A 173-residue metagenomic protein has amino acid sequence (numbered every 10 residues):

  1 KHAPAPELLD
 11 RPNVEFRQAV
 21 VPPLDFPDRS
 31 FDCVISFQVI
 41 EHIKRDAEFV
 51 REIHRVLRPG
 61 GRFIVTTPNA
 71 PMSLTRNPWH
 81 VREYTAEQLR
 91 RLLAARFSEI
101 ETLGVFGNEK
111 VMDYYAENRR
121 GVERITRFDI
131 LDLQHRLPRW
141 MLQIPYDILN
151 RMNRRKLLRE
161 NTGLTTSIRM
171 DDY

Functional and structural regions predicted by a protein language model:
K1-H2: Conserved SAM/SAH-binding beta-strand->alpha-helix loop
A5: Acidic helix N-cap motif at the loop->helix transition within catalytic regions of sugar-transfer enzymes
L8-D10, F16-Q18, P22, C33 (+2 more regions): S-adenosyl-L-methionine-dependent methyltransferase catalytic module, highlighting the catalytic core
P23-D28: Short conserved loop adjoining the S-adenosyl-L-methionine
C33-V39: A short beta-strand submotif of the Rossmann-like class I SAM-dependent methyltransferase core that lines
